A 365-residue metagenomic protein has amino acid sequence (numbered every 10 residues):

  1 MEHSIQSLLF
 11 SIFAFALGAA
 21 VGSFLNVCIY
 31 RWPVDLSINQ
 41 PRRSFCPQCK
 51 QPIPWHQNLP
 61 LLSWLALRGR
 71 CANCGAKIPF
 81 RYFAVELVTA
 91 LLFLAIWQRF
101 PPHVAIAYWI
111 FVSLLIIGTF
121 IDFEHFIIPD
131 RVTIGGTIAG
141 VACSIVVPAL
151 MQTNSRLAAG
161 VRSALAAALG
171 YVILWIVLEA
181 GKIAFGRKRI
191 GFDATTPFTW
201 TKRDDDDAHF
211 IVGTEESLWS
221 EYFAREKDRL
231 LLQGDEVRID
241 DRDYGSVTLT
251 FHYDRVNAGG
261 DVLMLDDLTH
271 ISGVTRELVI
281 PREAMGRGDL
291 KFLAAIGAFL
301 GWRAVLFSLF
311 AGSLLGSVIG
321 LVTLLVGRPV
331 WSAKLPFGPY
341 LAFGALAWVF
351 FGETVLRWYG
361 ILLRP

Functional and structural regions predicted by a protein language model:
M1-P365: A membrane-topology feature that recognizes alpha-helical transmembrane segments and their immediate juxtamembrane
